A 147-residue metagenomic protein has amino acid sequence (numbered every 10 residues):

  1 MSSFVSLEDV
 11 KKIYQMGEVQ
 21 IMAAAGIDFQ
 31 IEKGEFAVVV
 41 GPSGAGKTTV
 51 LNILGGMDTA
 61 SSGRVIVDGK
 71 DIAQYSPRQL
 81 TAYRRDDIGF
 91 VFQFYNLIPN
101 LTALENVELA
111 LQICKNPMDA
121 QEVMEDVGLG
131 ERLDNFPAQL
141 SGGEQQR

Functional and structural regions predicted by a protein language model:
S2-R147: ABC family nucleotide-binding domain
